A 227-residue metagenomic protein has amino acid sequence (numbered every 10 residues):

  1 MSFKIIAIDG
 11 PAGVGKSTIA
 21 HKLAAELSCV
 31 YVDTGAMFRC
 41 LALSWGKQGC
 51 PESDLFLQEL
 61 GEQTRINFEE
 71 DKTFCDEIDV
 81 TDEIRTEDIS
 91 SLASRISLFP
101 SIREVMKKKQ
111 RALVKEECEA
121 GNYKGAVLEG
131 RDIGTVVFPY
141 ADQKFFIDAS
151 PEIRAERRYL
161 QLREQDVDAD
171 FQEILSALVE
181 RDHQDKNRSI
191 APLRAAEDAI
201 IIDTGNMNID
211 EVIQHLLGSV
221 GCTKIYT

Functional and structural regions predicted by a protein language model:
I6-I8: Hydrophobic anchor at the beta1->P-loop junction of P-loop NTPases
P11: P-loop (Walker A) phosphate-binding loop of NTP-binding proteins
K16: Conserved lysine of the Walker
I19: Hydrophobic positions on the alpha1 helix immediately C-terminal to the Walker A/P-loop
A24-D33, K47: Post-Walker A helix-loop "phosphate-sensing" segment adjacent to the P-loop in P-loop NTPases
A36-K124, E152, E156, E164 (+3 more regions): ATP-dependent small-molecule kinase phosphotransfer cores that center on conserved nucleotide phosphate-binding segments
D132-G134, A149-R154, N206-I209: Conserved nucleotide-binding/hydrolysis micro-motifs of P-loop NTPases
D142-Q143, A195-I209: Phosphate-binding beta-loop-alpha motif at adenosine-nucleotide cofactor sites
